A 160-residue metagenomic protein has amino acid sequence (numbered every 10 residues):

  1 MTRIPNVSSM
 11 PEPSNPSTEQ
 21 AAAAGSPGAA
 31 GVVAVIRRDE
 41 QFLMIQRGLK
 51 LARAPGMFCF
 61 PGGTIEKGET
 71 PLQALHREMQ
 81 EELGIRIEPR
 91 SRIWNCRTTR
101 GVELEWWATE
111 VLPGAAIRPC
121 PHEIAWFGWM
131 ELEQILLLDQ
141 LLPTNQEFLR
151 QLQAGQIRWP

Functional and structural regions predicted by a protein language model:
R3, S8, E12-L43, P61-T64: Conserved N-terminal beta-strand and adjoining loop/helix that marks the start of the Nudix/MutT-like hydrolase domain
A30-V32, E40, V102-E105, A125: Change "...and in nucleic-acid phosphodiester-cleaving endonucleases..." to "...and in nucleic-acid processing enzymes
R37-F42, K50-L51, E66-K67, R100 (+1 more regions): Short, charged/polar surface micro-motifs in flexible loops or helix N-caps
Q41-E81: Conserved Nudix-box catalytic region and its N-terminal flanking loop in Nudix hydrolases and closely related
I85-W94: A short coil-to-beta-strand element that immediately follows conserved catalytic motifs
C96-R118, G128, L132-Q134, F148-L152: Active-site-adjacent beta-strand/loop module that shapes the phosphate/pyrophosphate-binding cleft
L132, L138-L141: C-terminal structural segments of small proteins and small subunits
T144-P160: Charged phosphate-binding loop/patch that engages nucleotide di/tri-phosphates or the phosphate backbone of nucleic
